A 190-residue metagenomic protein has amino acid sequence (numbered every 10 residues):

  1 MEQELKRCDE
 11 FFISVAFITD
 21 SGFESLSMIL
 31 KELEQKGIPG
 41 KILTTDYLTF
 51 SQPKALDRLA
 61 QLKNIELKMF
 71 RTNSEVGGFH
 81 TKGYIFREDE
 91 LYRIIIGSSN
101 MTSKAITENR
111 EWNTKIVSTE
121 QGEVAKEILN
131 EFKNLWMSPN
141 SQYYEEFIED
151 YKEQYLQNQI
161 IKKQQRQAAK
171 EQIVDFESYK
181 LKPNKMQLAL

Functional and structural regions predicted by a protein language model:
M1-A189: PLD/PLD-like phosphodiesterase catalytic module centered on the HKD motif
